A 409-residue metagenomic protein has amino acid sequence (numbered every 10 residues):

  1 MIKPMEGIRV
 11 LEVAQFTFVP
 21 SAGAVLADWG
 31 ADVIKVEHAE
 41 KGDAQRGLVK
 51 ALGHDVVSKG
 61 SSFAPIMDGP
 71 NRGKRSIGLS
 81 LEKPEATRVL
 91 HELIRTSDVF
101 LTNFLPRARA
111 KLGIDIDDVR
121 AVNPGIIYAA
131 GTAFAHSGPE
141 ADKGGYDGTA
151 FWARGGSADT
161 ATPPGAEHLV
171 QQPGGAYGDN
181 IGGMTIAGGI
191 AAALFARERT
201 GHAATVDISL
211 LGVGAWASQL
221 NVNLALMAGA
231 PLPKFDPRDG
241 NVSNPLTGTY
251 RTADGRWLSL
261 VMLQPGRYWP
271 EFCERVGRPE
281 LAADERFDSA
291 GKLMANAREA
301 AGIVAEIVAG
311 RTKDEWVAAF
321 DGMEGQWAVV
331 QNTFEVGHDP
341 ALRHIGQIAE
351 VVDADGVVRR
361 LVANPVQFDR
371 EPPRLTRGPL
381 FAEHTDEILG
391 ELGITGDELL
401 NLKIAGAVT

Functional and structural regions predicted by a protein language model:
M1-R199, K234, L380, D386-T409: N-terminal helix-loop segment corresponding to the beta1-alpha1 unit of nucleotide/adenylate-binding folds
M1-R9, R251-A253, E335-T409: Terminal low-complexity tails and localization/encapsulation signals of metabolic enzymes
E40, A133-A135, L210-A215, D254-R256 (+2 more regions): Glycine-rich beta-alpha junction loops
S58-K59, M67, P233-V242, G248-T249 (+2 more regions): Short Gly/Pro-enriched turn/cap motifs at secondary-structure boundaries
R154, P164, G183-A203, W216 (+2 more regions): Oxidoreductase and adenylate-handling cofactor-binding alpha/beta cores
V170-I181, A203-T205, D236-T247, L258-V261 (+2 more regions): A short glycine-threonine-serine/GTX helix/turn-capping micro-motif
A176-A191, L210-S218, Q264, Y268: Mid-domain beta-loop-alpha active-site segment that forms a flexible, acidic cofactor/metal-binding surface
L246-M323, W327: Aromatic-enriched alpha-helical interface/lid elements that frame and gate functional surfaces
